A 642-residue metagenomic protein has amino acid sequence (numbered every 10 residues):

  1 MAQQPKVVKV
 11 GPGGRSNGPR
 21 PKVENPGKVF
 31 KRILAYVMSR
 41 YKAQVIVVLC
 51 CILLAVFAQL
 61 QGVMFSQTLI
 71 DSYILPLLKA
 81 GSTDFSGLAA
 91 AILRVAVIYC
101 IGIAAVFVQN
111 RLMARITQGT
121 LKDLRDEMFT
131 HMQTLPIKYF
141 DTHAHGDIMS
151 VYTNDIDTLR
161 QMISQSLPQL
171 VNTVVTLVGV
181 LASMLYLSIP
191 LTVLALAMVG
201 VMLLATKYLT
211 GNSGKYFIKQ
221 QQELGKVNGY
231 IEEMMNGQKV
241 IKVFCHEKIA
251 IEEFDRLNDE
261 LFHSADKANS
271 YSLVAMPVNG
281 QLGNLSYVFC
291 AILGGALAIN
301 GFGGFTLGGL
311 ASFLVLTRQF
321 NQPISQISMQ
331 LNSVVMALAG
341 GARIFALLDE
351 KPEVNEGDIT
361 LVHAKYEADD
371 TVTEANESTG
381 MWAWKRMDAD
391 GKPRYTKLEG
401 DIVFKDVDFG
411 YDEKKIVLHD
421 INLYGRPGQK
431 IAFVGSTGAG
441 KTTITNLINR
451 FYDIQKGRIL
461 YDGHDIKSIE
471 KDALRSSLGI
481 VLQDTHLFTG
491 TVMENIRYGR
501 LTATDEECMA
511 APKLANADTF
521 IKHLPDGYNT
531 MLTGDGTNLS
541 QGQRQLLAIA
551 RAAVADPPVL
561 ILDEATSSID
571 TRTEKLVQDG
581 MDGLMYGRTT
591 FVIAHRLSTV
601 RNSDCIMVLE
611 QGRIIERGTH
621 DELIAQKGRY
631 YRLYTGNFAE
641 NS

Functional and structural regions predicted by a protein language model:
M1-Q59, I74-L93, Q109-M113, T117 (+9 more regions): Membrane-integrated ABC transporters
P19-G27, A58-D71, I98-H145, M149 (+11 more regions): Juxtamembrane helix-loop junctions of ABC transporter transmembrane domains
K31, A43-T68, A91, V95 (+6 more regions): Alpha-helical segments in transporter systems
S39-K42, I137-K138, I156-I163, L167 (+7 more regions): An intracellular "coupling" helix at the cytosolic face of ABC transporter transmembrane type-1 domains
R40, Q44-F57, I98, Q165-I218 (+2 more regions): Transmembrane helices of ABC transporter permease
P76, S183-A197, K267, Y271-R343 (+2 more regions): Helix-loop-helix
G81, A364-S642: ABC-type nucleotide-binding domain
